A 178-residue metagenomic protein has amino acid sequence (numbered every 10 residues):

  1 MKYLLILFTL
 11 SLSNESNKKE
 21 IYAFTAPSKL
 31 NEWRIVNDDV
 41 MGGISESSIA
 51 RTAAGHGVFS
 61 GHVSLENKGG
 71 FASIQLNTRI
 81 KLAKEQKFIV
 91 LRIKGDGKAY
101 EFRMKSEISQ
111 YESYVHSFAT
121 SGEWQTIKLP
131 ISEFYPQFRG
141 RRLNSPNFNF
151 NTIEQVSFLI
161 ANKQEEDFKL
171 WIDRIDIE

Functional and structural regions predicted by a protein language model:
M1-Y3, N17-K18: Absolute protein N-terminus
Y3-S11: Sec-dependent N-terminal signal peptides
L12-E178: Beta-rich carbohydrate-recognition modules and glycan-binding surfaces
